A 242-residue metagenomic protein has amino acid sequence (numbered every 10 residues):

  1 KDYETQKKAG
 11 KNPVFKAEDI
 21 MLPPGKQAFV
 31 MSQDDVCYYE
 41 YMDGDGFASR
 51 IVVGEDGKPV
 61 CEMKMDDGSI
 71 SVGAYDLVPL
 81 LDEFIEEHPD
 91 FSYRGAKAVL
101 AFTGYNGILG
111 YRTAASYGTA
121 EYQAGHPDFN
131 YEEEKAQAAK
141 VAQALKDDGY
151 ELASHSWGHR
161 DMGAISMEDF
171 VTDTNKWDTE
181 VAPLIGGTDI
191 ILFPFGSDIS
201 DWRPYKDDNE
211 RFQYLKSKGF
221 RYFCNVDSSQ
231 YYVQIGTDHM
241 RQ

Functional and structural regions predicted by a protein language model:
K1, Q6, K11-S32, Y38-D43 (+2 more regions): C-terminal active-site subregion of NodB/CE4 polysaccharide deacetylases
K1-A144, D148, I199: Active-site beta->alpha N-cap acidic-glycine motif
V99-A101, A153, C224: Structural detector of well-ordered beta-strand residues that form the stable sheet scaffold of enzyme domains
G104, G158, P194-S197: Residue-level signal for short, function-critical loop segments
E132-K135, A139, S156, A164-M167 (+1 more regions): Alpha-helix initiation and capping sites
A142, K146-R160: Aromatic- and acid-rich polysaccharide-binding/catalytic face of secreted or lumenal carbohydrate-active enzymes
